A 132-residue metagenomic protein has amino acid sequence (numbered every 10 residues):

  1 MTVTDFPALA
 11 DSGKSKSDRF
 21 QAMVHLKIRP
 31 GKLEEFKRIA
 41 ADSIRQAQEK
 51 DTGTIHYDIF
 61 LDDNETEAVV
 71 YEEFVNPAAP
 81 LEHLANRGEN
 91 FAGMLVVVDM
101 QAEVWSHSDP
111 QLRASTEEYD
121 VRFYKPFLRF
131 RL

Functional and structural regions predicted by a protein language model:
M1-S17, F130-L132: Basic/polar N-terminal segments that are highly enriched at the extreme N-terminus, encompassing both cleavable
F20-K27: Active-site-flanking beta-strand signature of metal-NTP-handling nucleotidyl enzymes and homologous cyclase-like
K27-R38: Short, surface-exposed ligand-recognition loops at beta-strand->loop->(often short) alpha-helix junctions that present
E49-T54, E73-Y124: An amphipathic, aromatic/His-enriched active-site/gating alpha helix that lines ligand/cofactor pockets
G53-T54, N64-T66: Short acidic/glycine-enriched loop/turn segments that link adjacent beta-strands
F60-D62: Short beta-strand micro-motifs enriched in acidic
